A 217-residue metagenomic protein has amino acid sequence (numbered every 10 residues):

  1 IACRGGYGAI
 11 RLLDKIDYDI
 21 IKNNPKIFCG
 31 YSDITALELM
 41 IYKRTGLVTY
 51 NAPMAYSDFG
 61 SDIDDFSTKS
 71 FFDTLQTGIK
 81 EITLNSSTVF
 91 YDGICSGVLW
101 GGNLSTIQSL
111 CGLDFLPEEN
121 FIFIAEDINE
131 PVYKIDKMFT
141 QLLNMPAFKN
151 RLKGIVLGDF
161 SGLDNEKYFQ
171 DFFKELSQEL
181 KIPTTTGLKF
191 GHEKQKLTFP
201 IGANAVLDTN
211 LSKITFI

Functional and structural regions predicted by a protein language model:
I1-N24: N-terminal small/polar loop signature for handling phosphorylated ligands or for N-terminal nucleophile
R4-Y7, E130, F160-S161, F190: Short glycine-rich anion-binding loops that position phosphate/pyrophosphate groups of nucleotides and phosphorylated
I16-M40, V48-M54, P183-T184: Short, acidic/small-residue loops that bind anionic groups at enzyme active sites
D33, I107, I155, G202-A205: Buried hydrophobic positions in well-ordered alpha/beta secondary-structure cores of metabolic enzymes
T35-T45, E193-P200: Glycine-rich, charge-decorated loop segments at or immediately adjacent to ligand/cofactor-binding or catalytic sites
G46-Q108, G112: Conserved anion/nucleotide-ligand pocket segment
D114-F169: Internal helical hairpin/lid segments
D159-I217: ATP/nucleoside-binding phosphotransfer catalytic cores, i.e., glycine-rich phosphate-binding loops
